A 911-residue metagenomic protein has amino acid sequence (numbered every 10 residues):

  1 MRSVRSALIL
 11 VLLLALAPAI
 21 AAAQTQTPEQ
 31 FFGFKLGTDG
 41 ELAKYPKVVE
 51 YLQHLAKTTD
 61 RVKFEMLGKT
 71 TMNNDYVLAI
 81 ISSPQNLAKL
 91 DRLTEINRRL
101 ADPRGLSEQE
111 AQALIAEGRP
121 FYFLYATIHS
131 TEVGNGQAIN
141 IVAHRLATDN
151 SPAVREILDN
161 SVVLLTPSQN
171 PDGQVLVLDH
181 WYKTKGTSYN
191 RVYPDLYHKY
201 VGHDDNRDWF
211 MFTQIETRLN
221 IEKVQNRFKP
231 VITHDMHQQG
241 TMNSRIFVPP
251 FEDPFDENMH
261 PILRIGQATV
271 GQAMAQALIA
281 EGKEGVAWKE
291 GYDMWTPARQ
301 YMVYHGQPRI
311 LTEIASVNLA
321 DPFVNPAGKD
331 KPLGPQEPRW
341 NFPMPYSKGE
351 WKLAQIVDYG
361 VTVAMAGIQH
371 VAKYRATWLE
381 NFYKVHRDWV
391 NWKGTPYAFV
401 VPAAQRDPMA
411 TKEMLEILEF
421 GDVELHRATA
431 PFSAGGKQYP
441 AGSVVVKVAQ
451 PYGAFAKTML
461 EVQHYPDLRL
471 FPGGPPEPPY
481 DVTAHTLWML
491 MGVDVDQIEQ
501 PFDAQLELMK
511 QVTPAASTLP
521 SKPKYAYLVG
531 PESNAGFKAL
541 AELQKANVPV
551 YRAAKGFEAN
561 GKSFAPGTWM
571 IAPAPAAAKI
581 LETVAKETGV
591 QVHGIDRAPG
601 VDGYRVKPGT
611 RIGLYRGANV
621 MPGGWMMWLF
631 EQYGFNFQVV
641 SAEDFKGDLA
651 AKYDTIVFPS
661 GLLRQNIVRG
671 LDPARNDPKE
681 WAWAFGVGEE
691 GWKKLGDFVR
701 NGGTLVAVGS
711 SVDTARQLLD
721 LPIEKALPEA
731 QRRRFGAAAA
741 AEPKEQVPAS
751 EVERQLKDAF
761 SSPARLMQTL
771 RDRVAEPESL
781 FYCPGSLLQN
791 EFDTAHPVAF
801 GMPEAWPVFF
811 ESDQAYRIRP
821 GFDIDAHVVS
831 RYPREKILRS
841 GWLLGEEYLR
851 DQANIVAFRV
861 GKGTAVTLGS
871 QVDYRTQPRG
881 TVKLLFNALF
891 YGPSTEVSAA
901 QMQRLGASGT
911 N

Functional and structural regions predicted by a protein language model:
M1-R5: N-terminal secretory signal peptides that target proteins for export/translocation
A7-A19: Bacterial N-terminal signal peptides
L14-A15, V175, E896: Juxtamembrane/membrane-water interface recognition
Q24-V162, V201, R207-D208, T213-I215 (+6 more regions): Intrinsic-disorder/low-complexity accessory segments
E108-Q112, K185-D195, N220, D235-G240: Structured alpha-helical segments in the cores of large, soluble enzyme domains
P152-V154, D159-L164, Q169-R207: Divalent-metal coordination cores built from histidine and acidic residues
P167-N170, W181, D235-N243, S711-V712: Short, solvent-exposed turn/loop segments enriched in Gly/Ser/Thr/Pro and often Arg
D172-G173, G240-M242, N318, R664: Feature marks short, surface-exposed loop/turn motifs that line or immediately flank catalytic pockets and channel
